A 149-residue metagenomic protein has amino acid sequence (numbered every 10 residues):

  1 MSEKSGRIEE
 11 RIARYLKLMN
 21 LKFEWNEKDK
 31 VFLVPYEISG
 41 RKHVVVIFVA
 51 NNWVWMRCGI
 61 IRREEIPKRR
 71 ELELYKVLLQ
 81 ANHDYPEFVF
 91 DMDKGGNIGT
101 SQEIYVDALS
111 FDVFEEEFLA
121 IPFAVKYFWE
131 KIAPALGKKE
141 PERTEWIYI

Functional and structural regions predicted by a protein language model:
M1-V44, D93: Charge-rich, low-complexity N-terminal segments
S2, G6, K68-R69, A108-E115: Ordered, soluble secondary-structure elements with a strong preference for glycine-centered loop motifs and nearby
K30-F32, V54, N97-I98: Hydrophobic residues embedded in beta-strands of well-ordered beta-sheets
I38-R62: Long, continuous compositionally biased terminal/linker segments
R57-S101: Short, internal acidic amphipathic alpha-helical interface segments that mediate docking to partner proteins
E73-Y85, S110-G137: Ampiphathic alpha-helical segments that act as solvent-exposed interaction surfaces
D91, G99-F111, E115-A120: A short, solvent-exposed beta-edge/loop patch
A133-I149: Short, highly charged C-terminal tails/helix-capping segments
